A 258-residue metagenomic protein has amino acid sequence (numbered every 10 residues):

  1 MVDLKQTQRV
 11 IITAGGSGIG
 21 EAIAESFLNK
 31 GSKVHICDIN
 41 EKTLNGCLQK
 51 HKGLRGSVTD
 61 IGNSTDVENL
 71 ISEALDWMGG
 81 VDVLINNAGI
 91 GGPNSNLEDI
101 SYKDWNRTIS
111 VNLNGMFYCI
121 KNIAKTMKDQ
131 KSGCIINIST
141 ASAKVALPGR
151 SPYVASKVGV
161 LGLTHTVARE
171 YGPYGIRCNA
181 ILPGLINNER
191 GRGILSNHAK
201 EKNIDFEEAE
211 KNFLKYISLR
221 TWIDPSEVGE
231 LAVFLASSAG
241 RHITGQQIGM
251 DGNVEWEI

Functional and structural regions predicted by a protein language model:
L4, G91-N94, V145, T221 (+2 more regions): Short C-terminal tail/terminal secondary-structure segment of NAD(P)H-dependent dehydrogenase/reductase domains
G16-G18: Conserved glycine-rich cofactor-binding loop
S95-L97, S101-I109, I135, F213: Substrate-binding pocket helix/loop in short-chain dehydrogenase/reductase
I120, S156, T164: Active-site helix of classical SDR
T140: Residue(s) in the substrate-gating loop at a strand-loop-helix junction that position the organic substrate next
G172, R177, I243-G245: Short, small/polar-rich loop/turn modules that mediate ligand/substrate recognition or access, typified
A180, N188, I204-A239, I243 (+1 more regions): C-terminal helical subdomain
